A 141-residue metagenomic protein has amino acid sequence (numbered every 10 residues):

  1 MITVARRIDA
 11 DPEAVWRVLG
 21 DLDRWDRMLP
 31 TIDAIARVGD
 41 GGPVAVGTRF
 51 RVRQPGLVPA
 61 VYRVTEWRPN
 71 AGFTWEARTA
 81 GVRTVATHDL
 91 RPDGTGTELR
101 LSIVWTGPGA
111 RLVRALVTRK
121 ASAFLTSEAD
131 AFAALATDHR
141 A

Functional and structural regions predicted by a protein language model:
M1-D40, A134, D138-A141: Hydrophobic ligand-binding cavity/cleft-lining segments
T3, V38, V52, V113-L116 (+1 more regions): Conserved short-loop catalytic and cofactor-binding motifs
R27, R51-R100, V104-P108, A134 (+1 more regions): Hydrophobic-ligand binding "helix-grip"
V104-A141: A conserved amphipathic terminal alpha-helix motif
